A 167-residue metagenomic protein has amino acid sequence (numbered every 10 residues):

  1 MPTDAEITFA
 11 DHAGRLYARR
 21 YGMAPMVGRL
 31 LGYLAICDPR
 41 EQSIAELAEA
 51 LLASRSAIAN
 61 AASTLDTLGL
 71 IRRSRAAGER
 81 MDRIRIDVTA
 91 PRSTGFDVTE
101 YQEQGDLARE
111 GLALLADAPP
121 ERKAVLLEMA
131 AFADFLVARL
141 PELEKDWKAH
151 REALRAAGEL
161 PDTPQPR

Functional and structural regions predicted by a protein language model:
P2-G28: Short alpha-helical segments that sit at the start of domains
R20-Y21, A35-P39: Short helix-capping/hinge SLiMs at alpha-helix to coil transitions
Y21, M26, A76-D97: Short, cationic-aromatic polyanion-contact patches
E46-E49: A short acidic, leucine-rich amphipathic alpha-helix
G69: Glycine-centered, phosphate/nucleic-acid-interacting loop/turn motifs that mediate DNA/RNA or nucleotide
P91-V137: Amphipathic alpha-helical dimerization/coiled-coil segments that flank or bridge DNA-binding/regulatory modules
D117-R167: C-terminal regulatory/oligomerization modules of transcriptional regulators
